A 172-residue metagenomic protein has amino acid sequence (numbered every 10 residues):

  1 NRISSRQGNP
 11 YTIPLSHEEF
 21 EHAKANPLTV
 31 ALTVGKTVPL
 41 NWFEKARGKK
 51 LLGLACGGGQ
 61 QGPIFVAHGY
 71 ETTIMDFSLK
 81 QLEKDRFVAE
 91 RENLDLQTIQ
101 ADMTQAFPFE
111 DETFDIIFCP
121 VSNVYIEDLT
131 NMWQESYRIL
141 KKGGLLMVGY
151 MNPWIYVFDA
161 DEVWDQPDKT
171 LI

Functional and structural regions predicted by a protein language model:
N1-N9: N-terminal auxiliary segments of SAM/dcSAM-dependent transferases
I13-K49: Conserved alpha-helix/loop element of class I SAM-dependent methyltransferases that forms part of the SAM/SAH-binding
K49-A106: Class I SAM-dependent methyltransferase SAM/SAH-binding core
T104-I117: A short acidic, Gly/Pro-enriched loop at the edge of an enzyme's catalytic core that lines a small-molecule cofactor
D115-T130: A short SAM/SAH-binding and catalytic strip from SAM-dependent methyltransferases
T130-L145: A short glycine-rich, Lys/Arg-flanked "PGG" loop and its adjoining helix->strand segment in the class I
L145-I172: Conserved class I S-adenosyl-L-methionine
